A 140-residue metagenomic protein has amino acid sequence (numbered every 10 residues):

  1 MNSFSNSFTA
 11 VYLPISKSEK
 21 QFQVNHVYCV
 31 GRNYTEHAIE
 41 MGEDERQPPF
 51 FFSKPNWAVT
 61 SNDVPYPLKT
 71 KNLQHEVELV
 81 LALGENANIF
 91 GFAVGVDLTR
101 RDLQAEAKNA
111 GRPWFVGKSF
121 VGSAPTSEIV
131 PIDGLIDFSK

Functional and structural regions predicted by a protein language model:
M1-K140: Catalytic-core "active-site belt" of small-molecule-metabolizing enzymes, emphasizing His/Asp/Glu-rich regions
